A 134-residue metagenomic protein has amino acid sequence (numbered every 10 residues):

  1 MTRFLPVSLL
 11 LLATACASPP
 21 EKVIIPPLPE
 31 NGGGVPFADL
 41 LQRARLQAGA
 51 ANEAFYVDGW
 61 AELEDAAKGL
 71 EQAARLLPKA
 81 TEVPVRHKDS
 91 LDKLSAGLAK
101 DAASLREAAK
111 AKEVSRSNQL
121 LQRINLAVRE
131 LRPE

Functional and structural regions predicted by a protein language model:
M1-S8: Bacterial N-terminal signal peptides that target proteins for export
L12-A15: C-terminal motif of bacterial Sec signal peptides marking the signal peptidase cleavage site
P19-D65: Immediate post-signal-peptide N-terminus of mature secreted/exported proteins
A38, Q42-R45, G49, K68-E71 (+3 more regions): Generic structural signal for well-ordered, non-transmembrane alpha-helical segments in soluble/cytosolic regions
D58, L105, A109-R116: Short helix-adjacent coil turns
E64-K68, K88-A96, S115-N125: Short, charged, amphipathic alpha-helical segments
A73-K93: Short, solvent-exposed, charged loop/turn and helix-capping segments that join or cap alpha-helices on peripheral
R132-E134: Short, charged, intrinsically disordered terminal tails
